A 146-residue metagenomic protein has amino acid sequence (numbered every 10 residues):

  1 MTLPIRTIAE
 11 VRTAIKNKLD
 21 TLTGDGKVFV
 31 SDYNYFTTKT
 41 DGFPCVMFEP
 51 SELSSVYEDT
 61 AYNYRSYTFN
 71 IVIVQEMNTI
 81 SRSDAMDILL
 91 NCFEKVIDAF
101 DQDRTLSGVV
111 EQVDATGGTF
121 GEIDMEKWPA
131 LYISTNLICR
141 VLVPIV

Functional and structural regions predicted by a protein language model:
M1-T38, P50-V146: Charged, amphipathic alpha-helical segments and their flanking helix caps
F43-F48: A short glycine-rich, His/Asp/Glu-containing loop-to-beta-strand
